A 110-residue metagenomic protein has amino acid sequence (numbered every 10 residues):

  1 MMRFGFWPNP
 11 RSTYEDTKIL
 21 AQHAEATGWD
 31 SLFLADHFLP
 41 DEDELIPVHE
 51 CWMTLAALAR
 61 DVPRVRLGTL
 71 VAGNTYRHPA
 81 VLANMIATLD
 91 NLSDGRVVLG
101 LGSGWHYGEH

Functional and structural regions predicted by a protein language model:
M1-D61: N-terminal beta1-alpha1-beta2 module of alpha/beta enzyme domains
F4-E15, T75-H110: Flexible, glycine-rich active-site loops centered on histidine and acidic residues that chelate a metal or position
L39, A72-Y76: Short histidine/acidic/glycine/proline-rich micro-motifs that form metal- and phosphate-coordinating active-site loops
V62-L70: Conserved catalytic cysteine-centered active-site region of acyl-thioester-dependent Claisen-condensing enzymes
